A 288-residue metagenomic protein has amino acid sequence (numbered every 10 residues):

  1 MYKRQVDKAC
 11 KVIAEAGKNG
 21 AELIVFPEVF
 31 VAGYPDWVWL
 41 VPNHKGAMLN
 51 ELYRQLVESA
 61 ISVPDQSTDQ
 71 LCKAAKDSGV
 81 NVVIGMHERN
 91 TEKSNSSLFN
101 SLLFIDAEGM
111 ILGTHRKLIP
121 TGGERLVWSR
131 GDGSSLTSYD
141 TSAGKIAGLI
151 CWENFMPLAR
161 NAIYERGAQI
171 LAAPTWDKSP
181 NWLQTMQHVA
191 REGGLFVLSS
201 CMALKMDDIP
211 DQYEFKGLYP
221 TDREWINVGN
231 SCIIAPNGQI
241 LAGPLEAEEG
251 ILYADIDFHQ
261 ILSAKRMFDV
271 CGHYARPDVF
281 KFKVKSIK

Functional and structural regions predicted by a protein language model:
M1-Y2: Conserved small/polar residues in nucleotide/adenosyl-binding loops
A9, I13-P42, L52, A75 (+6 more regions): Active-site beta-strand/loop signature of hydrolases that rely on acidic residues for catalysis
A32, W37-W39, L103, H115-I119 (+1 more regions): Short beta->alpha transition motifs characteristic of CBS
L40-V41, L98-S101, M186-V189, Q212-K216: Short low-complexity, flexible loop/linker segments enriched in glycine and/or proline with clustered acidic
A47-D69, Y219-I226: A short acidic, glycine-rich active-site loop that binds or catalyzes chemistry on phosphate/adenosine moieties
S62-V63, S67-D69, K73, V80 (+4 more regions): Active-site catalytic loop in hydrolytic enzyme cores
C72-K73, G79-K93, D208-E224: Short, basic/aromatic recognition patches
M202-K288: C-terminal beta-strand edge segments of enzyme domains
